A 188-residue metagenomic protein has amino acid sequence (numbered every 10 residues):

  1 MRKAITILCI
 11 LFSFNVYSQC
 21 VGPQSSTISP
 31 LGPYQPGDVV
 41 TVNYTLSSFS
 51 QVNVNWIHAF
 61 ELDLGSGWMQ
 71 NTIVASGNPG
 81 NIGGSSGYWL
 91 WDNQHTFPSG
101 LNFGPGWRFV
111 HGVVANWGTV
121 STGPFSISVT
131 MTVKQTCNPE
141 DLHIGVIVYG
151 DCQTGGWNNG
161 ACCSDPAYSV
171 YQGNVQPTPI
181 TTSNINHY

Functional and structural regions predicted by a protein language model:
M1-S25: Bacterial Sec-dependent N-terminal signal peptides
A4-T6, T178-Y188: Enriched but not universal
Q19-N55, A167-T181: Serine/threonine-rich, low-complexity linker/repeat segments that form flexible spacers/stalks
L31-V39, V120-P124, Y188: Solvent-exposed, conformationally flexible loop/turn segments
P36-G84: Low-complexity, serine/threonine/proline/glycine-rich extracellular segments that form mucin-like
S66-V110: A surface/secretory-pathway sequence property marking extracellular, secreted, or lumenal proteins enriched
G100-L142, D151: Low-complexity, intrinsically disordered segments enriched in Ser/Thr together with acidic residues
T132-S169: Serine/threonine-enriched low-complexity regions used as flexible
